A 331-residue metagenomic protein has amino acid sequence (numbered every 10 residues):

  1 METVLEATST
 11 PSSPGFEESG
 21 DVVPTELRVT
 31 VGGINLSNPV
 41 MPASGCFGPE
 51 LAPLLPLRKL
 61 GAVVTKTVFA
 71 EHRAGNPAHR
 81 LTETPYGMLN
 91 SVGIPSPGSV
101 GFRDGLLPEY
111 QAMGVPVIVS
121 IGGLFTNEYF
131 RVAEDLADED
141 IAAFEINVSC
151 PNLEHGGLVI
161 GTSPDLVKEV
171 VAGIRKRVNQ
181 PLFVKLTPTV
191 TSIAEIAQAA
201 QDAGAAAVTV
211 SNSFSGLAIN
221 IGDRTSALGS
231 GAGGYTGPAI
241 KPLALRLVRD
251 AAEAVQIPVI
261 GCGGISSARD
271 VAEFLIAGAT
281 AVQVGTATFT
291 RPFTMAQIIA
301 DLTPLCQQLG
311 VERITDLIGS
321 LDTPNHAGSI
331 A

Functional and structural regions predicted by a protein language model:
M1-V117, G123: N-terminal capping/small domains of soluble enzymes
M1-V22, Y235-V255, I260, S266-A331: Alpha/beta catalytic cores of nucleotide-metabolism and tRNA/nucleoside-modifying enzymes
V40-A43, V63-T65, V117-I121, F144-I146 (+5 more regions): Hydrophobic faces of well-ordered beta-strands that scaffold small-molecule active sites in alpha/beta enzyme cores
G45, S120-L124, L186-S192, S211 (+2 more regions): Glycine-rich beta-to-alpha transition loops that act as phosphate-gripper elements at the mouths of alpha/beta enzyme
L51-L55, Y129-D135, V190-A203, E253-A254 (+1 more regions): Catalytic cores of alpha/beta
M88-S91, P151-L166, I196-I257: Glycine/Thr-rich beta-alpha phosphate-binding loop at enzyme active sites
P97-M113, G161-F183, L228-I257, I298-L309: Alpha-helix-loop-beta-strand connector modules within alpha/beta enzyme cores
G101, Q111, I121-Q180, L186 (+3 more regions): Conserved alpha/beta-domain cores
